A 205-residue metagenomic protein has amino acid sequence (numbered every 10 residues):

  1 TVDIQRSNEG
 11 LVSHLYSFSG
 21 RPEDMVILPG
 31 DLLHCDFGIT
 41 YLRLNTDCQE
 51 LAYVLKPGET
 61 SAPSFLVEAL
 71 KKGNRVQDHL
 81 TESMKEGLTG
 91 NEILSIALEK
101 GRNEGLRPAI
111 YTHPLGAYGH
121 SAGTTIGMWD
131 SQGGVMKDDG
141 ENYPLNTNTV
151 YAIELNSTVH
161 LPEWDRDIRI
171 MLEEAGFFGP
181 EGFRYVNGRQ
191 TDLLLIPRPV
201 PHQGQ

Functional and structural regions predicted by a protein language model:
T1-Q205: Active-site neighborhoods and metal-handling regions in enzymes and metal-associated proteins
